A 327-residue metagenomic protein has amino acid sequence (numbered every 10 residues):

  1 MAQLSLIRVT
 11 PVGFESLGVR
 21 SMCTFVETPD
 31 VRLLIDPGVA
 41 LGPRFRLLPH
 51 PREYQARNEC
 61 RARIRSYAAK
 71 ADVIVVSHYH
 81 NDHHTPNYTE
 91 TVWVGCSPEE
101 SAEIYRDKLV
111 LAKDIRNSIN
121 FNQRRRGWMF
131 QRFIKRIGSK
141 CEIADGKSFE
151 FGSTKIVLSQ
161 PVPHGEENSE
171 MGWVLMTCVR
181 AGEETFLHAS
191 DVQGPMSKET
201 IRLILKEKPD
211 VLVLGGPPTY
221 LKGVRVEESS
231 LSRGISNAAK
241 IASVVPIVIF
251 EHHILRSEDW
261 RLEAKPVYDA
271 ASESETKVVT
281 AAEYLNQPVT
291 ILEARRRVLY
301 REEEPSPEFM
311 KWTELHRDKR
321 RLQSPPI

Functional and structural regions predicted by a protein language model:
M1-A69, Q123-E199, I291-I327: Core dinuclear metal-dependent hydrolase active-site scaffold
V31-R32, I104-V110, S243-V248, E273-K277: A short helix->loop->beta-strand "cap" motif at the edges of active sites that frequently abuts
I35-G38, A71-D82, L111-D114, L187-V192 (+4 more regions): Active-site neighborhood of phospho(di)ester-bond hydrolases with catalytic His/Asp-centered motifs
R44-F45, L221-E227, V289-T290: Short, charged, surface-exposed secondary-structure boundary motifs
F45-H50, P86-C141: Acidic/polar short surface loop at catalytic or gating sites that assists cofactor/ion binding and chemistry
P49-K108, K206-V213, Y220: Active-site metal-binding motif and surrounding structural segment of the metallo-beta-lactamase
H164-E207, V211-E273: Internal alpha/beta domain cores that form substrate/cofactor-binding pockets in large enzymes and binding proteins
I247-I327: C-terminal regulatory/interaction regions
